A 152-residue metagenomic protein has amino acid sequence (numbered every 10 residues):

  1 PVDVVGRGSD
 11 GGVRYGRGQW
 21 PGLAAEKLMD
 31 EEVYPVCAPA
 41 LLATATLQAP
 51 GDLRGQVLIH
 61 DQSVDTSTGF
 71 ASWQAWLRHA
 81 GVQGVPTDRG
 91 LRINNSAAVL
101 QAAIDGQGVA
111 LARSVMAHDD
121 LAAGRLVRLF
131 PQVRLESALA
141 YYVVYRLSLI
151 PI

Functional and structural regions predicted by a protein language model:
P1-P21: Central regulatory/effector-binding core of bacterial HTH transcription factors
G8, E32, A140: Conserved catalytic motifs of the protein kinase core domain
G18-S137: C-terminal regulatory
V36-P39, A140-S148: A bilobed periplasmic-binding-protein/Venus flytrap-type ligand-binding module shared by bacterial periplasmic
I150-I152: Conserved small/polar residues in nucleotide/adenosyl-binding loops
